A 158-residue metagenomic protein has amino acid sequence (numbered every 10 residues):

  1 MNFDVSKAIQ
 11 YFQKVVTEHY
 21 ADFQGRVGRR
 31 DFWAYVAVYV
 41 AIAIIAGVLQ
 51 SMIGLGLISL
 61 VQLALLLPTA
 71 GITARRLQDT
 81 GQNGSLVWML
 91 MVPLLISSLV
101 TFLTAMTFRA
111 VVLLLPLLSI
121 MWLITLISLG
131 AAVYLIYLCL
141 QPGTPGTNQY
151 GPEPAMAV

Functional and structural regions predicted by a protein language model:
M1-V38, L65, T69-L86, Y134-V158: Membrane-interface extramembranous regions at the lipid-water interface
N2, A43-L66, L90-A131: Membrane-helix interface segments in multi-pass membrane proteins
